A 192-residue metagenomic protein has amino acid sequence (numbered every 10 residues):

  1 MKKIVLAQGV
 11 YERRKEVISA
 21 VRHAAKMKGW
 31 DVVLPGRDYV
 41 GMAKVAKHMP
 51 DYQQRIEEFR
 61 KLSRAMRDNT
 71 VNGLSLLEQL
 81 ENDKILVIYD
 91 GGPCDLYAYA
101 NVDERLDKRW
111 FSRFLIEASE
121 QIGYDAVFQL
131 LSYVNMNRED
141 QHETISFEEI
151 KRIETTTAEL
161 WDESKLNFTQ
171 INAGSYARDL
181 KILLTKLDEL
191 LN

Functional and structural regions predicted by a protein language model:
I4-R22: Glycine-rich phosphate-binding P-loop
Q8, Y89-P93, A173-G174: Short, well-ordered beta-to-alpha junction loops that form the rim of enzyme active sites and present histidine/acidic
R13-R14, C94-Y99, N135-R138, A177-L180: Short catalytic/ligand-binding loop motif for oxyanion handling, primarily in non-cytosolic enzymes, centered on
S19-N72: Conserved substrate/cofactor phosphate-moiety recognition/catalytic segment in nucleotide-dependent phosphotransferases
R37-D38, D90-P93, F128-V134: Short loop/turn segments at strand-loop or loop-helix junctions that form parts of catalytic or ligand-binding pockets
L62-Q121: Glycine-rich phosphate-binding loop used to anchor ATP phosphates in small-molecule kinases, encompassing both
D103-R178: A glycine- and Lys/Arg-enriched "phosphate-lid" helix/loop adjacent to the NTP-binding pocket of small-molecule kinases
N172-L191: Basic, glycine-rich
